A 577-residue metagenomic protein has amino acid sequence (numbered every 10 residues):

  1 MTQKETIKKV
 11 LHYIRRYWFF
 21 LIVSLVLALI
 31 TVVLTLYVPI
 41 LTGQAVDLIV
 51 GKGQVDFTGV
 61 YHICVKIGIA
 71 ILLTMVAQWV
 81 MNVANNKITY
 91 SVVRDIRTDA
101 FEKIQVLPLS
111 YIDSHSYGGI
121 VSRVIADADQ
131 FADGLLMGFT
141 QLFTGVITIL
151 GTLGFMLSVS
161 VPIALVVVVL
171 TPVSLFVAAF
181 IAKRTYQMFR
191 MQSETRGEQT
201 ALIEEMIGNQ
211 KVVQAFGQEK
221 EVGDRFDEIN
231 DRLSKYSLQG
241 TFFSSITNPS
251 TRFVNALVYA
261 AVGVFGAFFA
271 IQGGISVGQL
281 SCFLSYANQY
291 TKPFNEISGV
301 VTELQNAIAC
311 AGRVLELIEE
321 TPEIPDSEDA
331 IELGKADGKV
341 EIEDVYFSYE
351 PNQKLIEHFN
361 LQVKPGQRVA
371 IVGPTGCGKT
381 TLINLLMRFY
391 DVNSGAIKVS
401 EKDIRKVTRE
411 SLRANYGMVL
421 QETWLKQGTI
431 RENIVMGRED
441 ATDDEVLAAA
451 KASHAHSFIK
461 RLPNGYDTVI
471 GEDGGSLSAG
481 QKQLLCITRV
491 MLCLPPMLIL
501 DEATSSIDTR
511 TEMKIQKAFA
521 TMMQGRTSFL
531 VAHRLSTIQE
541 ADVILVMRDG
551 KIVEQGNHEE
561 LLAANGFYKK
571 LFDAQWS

Functional and structural regions predicted by a protein language model:
T6, I14, V46, M81 (+3 more regions): Juxtamembrane loop-to-helix connectors within ABC transporter transmembrane domains
L21-V80, A84, L157-P162, G273-V277: Transmembrane helix-loop-helix hairpins at lipid-water interfaces of multipass membrane proteins, especially the type-1
I30-L34, V38, G68, L72-T89 (+4 more regions): Hydrophobic alpha-helical membrane-associated segments
P39, G43, A70-Q78, F139-A182 (+1 more regions): A hydrophobic transmembrane-helix motif
Y90, T98-S122, A126-A128, A201-R225 (+6 more regions): Short intracellular "coupling" helices and adjacent cytoplasmic loop segments at the cytosolic face of multi-pass
L109-S110, A126-L135, F139, F143 (+6 more regions): An intracellular "coupling" helix at the cytosolic face of ABC transporter transmembrane type-1 domains
Q218, F242, Q289-L317: Cytosolic ends of transmembrane helices, especially the final helix of ABC transmembrane type-1 domains
D326-S327, L333-S577: ABC-type nucleotide-binding domain
